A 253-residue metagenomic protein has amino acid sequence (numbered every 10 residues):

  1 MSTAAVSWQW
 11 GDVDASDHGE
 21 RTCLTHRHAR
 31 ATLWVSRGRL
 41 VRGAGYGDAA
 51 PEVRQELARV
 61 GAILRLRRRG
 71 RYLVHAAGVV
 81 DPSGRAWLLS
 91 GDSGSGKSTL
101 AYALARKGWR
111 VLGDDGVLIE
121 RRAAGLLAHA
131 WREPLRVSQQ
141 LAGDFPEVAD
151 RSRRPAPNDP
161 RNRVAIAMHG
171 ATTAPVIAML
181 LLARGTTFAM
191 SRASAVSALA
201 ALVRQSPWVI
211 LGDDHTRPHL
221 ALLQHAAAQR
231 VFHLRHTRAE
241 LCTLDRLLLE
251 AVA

Functional and structural regions predicted by a protein language model:
M1-S93, R106-L112, V117-A253: A noncatalytic interaction/capping subdomain that flanks phosphate/NTP-handling catalytic cores
K97: Conserved lysine of the Walker
L100-A101: Post-Walker A alpha-helix
